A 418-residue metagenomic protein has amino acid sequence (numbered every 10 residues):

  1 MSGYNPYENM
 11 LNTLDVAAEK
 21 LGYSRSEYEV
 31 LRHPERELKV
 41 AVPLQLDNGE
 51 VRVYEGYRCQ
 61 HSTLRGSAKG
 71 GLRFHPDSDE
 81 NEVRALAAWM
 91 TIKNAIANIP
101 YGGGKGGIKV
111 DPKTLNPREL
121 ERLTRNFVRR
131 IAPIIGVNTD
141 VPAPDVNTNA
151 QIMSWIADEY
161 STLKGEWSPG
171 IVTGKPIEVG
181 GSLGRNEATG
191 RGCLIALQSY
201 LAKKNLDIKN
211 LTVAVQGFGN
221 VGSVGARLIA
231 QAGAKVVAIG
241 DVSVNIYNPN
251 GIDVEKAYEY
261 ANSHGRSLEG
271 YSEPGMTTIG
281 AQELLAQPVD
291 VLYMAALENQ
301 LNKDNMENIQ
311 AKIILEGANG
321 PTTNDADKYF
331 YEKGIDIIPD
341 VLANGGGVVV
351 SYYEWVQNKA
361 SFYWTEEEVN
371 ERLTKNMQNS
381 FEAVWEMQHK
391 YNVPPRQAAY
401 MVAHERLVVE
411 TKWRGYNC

Functional and structural regions predicted by a protein language model:
S2-A41: Short, Gly/Pro- and small/polar-rich lid/capping loops
S2-N5, Y200, A311-C418: Adenosine-phosphate binding glycine-rich loop
S24-V30, N98, I135-P144, E166-G170 (+3 more regions): Flexible, glycine/charged-enriched surface loops at secondary-structure junctions
V40-P112: Glycine-rich, N-terminal phosphate-binding loop and its surrounding beta-alpha-beta segment
H75, A95-K209: Glycine/serine-rich phosphate-binding loop and adjoining beta1-alpha1 elements at the start of nucleotide-handling
G181-A286: Glycine-rich phosphate/diphosphate-binding loop of Rossmann-like nucleotide-binding domains
V244-I337: Rossmann-like adenosine-cofactor binding region
